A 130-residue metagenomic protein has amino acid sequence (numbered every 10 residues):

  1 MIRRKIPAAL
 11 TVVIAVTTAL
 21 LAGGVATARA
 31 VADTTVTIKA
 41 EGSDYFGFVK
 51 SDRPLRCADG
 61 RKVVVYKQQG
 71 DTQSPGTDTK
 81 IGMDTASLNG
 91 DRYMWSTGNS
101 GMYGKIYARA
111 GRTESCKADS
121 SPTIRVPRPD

Functional and structural regions predicted by a protein language model:
I2-V12, T17-D130: Solvent-exposed beta-strand/loop surfaces, strongest in extracytoplasmic domains of secreted and cell-surface proteins
